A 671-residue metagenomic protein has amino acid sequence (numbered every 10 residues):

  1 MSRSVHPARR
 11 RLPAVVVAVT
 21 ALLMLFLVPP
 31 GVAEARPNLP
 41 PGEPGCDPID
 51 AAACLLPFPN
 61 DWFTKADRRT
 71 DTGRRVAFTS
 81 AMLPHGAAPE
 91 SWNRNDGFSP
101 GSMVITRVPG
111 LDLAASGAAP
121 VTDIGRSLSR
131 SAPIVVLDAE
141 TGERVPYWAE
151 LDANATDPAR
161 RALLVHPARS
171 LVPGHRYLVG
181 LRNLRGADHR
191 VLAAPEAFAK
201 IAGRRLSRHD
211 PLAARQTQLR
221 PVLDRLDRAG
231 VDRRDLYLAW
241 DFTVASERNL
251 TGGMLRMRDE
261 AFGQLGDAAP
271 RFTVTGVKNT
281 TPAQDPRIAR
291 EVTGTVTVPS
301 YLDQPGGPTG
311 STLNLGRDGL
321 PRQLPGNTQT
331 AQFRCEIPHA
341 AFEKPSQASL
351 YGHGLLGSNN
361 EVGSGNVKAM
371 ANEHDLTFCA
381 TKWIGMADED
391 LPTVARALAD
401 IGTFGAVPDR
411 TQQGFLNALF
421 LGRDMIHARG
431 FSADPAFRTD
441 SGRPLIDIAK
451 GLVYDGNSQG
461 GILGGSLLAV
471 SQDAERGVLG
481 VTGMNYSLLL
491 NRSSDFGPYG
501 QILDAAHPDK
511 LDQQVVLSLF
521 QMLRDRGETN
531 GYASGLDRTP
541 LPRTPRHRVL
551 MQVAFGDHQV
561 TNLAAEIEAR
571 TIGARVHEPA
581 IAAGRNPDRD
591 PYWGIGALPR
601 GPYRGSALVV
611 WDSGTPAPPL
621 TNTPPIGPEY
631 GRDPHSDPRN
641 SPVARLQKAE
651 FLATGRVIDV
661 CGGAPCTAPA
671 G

Functional and structural regions predicted by a protein language model:
S2-A35: Secretory targeting and sorting signals
R36-P299, D303-G307: Acidic, low-complexity Ser/Thr/Gly/Pro-rich repeat segments typical of extracellular/periplasmic and surface-exposed
G117-D123, P146-A149, R176-G180, A187-F198 (+10 more regions): Short, solvent-exposed loop/turn and secondary-structure capping segments
T156-R182, G186-A187, G326-V367: A conserved hydrophobic secondary-structure block that centers on an alpha-helix together with its immediately flanking
Q304-A331, F342-G442: Cap/lid segment of the alpha/beta-hydrolase catalytic domain
K344-A348, H374-T377, A449-G451, Q472-R476 (+1 more regions): Loop/turn elements at helix/coil->beta-strand transitions in domains of secreted/extracellular proteins
R410-Q413, E475-G671: C-terminal subdomain of alpha/beta-hydrolase-fold enzymes, centered on the catalytic histidine and its supporting
A436-N491: Primarily recognizes the serine-hydrolase "nucleophile elbow" in alpha/beta-hydrolase and SGNH/GDSL folds
